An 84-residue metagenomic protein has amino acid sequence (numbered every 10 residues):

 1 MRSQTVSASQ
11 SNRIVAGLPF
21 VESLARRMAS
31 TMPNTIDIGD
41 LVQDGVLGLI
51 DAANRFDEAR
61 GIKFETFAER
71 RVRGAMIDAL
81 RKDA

Functional and structural regions predicted by a protein language model:
M1-A84: Alpha-helical promoter-recognition and RNA polymerase-docking modules of transcription initiation factors, dominated by
